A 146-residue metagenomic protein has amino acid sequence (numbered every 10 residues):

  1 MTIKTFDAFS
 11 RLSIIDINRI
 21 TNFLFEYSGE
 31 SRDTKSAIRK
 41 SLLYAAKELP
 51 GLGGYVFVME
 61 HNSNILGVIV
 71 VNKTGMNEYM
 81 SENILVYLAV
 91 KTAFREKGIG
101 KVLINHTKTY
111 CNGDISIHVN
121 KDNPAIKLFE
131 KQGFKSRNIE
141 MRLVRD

Functional and structural regions predicted by a protein language model:
M1-N22: A short beta-loop-alpha structural element at the N-terminal edge of CoA-dependent acyl/N-acetyltransferase catalytic
I14, N22-A45: Conserved GNAT-fold acetyl-CoA-binding loop/helix
A46-V58, I84: A short helix-loop-beta-strand connector motif used in the catalytic cores of GNAT acetyltransferases and, in some
L52, I69-E78: A conserved beta-strand-loop-helix scaffold within acyl/acetyltransferase catalytic domains
V58, N64-K73, I84, A89: Conserved beta-strand in the GNAT
Y79-T92, H118-N120, I139-R142: Conserved acetyl-CoA binding element of GNAT-fold acetyltransferases
V90, E96-T109, K127, K131: Conserved acetyl-CoA-binding loop-helix of GNAT-fold acetyltransferases
Y110-K121: Conserved GNAT acetyl-CoA-binding A-motif
